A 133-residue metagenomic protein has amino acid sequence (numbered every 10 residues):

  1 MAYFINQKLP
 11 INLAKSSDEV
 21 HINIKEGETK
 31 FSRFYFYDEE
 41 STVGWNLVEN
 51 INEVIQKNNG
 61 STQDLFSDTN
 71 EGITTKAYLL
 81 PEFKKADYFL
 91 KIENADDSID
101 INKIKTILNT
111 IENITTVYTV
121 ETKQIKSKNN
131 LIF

Functional and structural regions predicted by a protein language model:
M1-A2, K8, E40, E71-G72 (+1 more regions): Compact integral membrane and secretory-pathway proteins
M1-A2, S41-W45, D96-N102: Short, surface-exposed beta-strand/loop "edge" segments at domain boundaries and coil↔beta transitions
M1-E40: N-terminal interaction modules that seed assembly of large macromolecular complexes
Y3-F4, E28-T29, N59-Q63, K103-K105 (+1 more regions): Surface-exposed beta-strand edges and their flanking turn/coil or helix-capping segments
K8-N12, E53-I55, L65-S67, L108-E112: Short, low-complexity, polar/charged sequence segments that are solvent-exposed and flexible
I24-G72: Surface-exposed, low-hydrophobicity interaction/linker segments
L47, T74-K85: Short, flexible, solvent-exposed loop/turn segments with mixed acidic/basic and small polar residues
A77, K85-F133: Glycine-rich, aromatic-bearing surface loops/beta-hairpins
